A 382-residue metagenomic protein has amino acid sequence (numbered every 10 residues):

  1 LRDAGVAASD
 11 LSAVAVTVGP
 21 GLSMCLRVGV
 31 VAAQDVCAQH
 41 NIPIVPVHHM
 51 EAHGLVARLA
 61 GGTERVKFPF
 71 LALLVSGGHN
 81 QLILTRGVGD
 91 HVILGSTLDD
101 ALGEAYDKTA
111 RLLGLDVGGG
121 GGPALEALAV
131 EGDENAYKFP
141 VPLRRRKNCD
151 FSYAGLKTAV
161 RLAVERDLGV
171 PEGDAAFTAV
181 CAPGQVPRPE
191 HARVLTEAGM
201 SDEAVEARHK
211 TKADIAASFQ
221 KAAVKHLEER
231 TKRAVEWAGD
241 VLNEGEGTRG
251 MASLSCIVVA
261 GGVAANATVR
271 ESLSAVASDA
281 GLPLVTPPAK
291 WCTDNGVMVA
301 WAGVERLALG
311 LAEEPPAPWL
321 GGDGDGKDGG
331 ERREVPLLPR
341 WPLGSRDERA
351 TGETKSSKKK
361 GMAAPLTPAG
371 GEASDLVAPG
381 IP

Functional and structural regions predicted by a protein language model:
L1-Q34: Short beta-strand-loop/turn "lid" adjacent to the catalytic site in phosphate-handling enzymes
L1-S12, T231-S255: Phosphate/pyrophosphate-binding loops at sites that engage ATP/ADP/AMP, CoA/4′-phosphopantetheine, polyphosphate
A15-T17, H48, L71-S76, I83-T85 (+1 more regions): Short beta-strand segments
I42, P46-L71, A302: Conserved phosphate-binding catalytic cores of ATP/NTP-utilizing and phosphoryl-transfer enzymes
P46-V47, S255-C256, L273-V299, P315-W319: Conserved phosphate-binding/catalytic loops in two-lobed NTP-binding clefts
R65-F68, L74-V75, Q81-T211, S274 (+4 more regions): A short helix-loop
K212-V224, E228-T231: Activation-segment/catalytic-loop signature of the eukaryotic protein kinase fold
L254-L273: Glycine-rich phosphate-binding loops at beta-strand->alpha-helix junctions
